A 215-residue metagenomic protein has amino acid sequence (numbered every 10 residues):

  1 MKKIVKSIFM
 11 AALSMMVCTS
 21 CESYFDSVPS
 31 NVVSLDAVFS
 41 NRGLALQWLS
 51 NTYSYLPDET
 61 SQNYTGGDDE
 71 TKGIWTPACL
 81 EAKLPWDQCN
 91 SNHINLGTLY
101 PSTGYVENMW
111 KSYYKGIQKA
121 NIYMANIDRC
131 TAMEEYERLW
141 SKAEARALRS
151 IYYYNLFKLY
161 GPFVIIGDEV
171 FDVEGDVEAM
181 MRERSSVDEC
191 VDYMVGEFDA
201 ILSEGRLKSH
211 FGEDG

Functional and structural regions predicted by a protein language model:
M1-S30: Bacterial Sec-dependent N-terminal signal peptides
C21-E144, L148, Y152-D192, L207-F211: Short acidic-aromatic linear motifs embedded in glycine-rich loops, typified by GG[WY][YF]DAGD(H) and related
F198: Specific aromatic-rich, kink-prone transmembrane helix
L202-S203: Amphipathic alpha-helical segments of tetratricopeptide repeats
D214-G215: Aromatic-lined, polymer-binding surfaces characteristic of secreted/periplasmic polysaccharide-degrading enzymes
